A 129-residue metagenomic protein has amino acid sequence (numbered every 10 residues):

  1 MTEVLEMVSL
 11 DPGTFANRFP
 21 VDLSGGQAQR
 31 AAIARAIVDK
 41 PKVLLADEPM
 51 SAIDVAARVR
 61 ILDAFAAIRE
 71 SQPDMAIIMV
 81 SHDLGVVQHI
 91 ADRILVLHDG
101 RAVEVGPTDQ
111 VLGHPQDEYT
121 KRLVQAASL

Functional and structural regions predicted by a protein language model:
V8-D11, Q110-L129: C-terminal boundary and immediately downstream tail of ABC-type ATPase nucleotide-binding domains
F19-L23, Q27: Conserved ABC ATPase signature
I33, I61: Hydrophobic anchor residue at the start of the ABC signature
K40: Conserved catalytic motifs of ABC-family nucleotide-binding domains
L44-D47: Catalytic Walker B motif of ABC-type/P-loop ATPase nucleotide-binding domains
V87-H89: A short, surface-exposed alpha-helical micro-motif characterized by mixed small hydrophobic and charged/polar residues
